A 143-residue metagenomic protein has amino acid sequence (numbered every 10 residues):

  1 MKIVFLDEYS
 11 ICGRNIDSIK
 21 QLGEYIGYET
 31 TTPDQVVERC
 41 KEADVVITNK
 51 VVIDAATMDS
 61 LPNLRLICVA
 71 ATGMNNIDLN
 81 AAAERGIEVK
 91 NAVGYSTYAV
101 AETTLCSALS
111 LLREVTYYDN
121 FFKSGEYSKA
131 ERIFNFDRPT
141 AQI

Functional and structural regions predicted by a protein language model:
M1-A43: N-terminal glycine-/charge-rich "phosphate-binding" loop or analogous flexible N-terminal tail
E29, A70-A71, I87-Y98: Short beta->alpha connector loops at strand-helix junctions that form conserved, small/polar/Pro-enriched
T32-V36, V52-T57: Short acidic active-site motifs
R39-C40, M58-L61: A short, aliphatic-rich alpha-helical micro-motif
N75-I87: Rossmann-fold NAD(P)-binding glycine/threonine-rich loop
R85, V93-I143: Phosphate-binding beta-alpha-beta segment of Rossmann-like dinucleotide-binding domains, i.e., the NAD(P)
